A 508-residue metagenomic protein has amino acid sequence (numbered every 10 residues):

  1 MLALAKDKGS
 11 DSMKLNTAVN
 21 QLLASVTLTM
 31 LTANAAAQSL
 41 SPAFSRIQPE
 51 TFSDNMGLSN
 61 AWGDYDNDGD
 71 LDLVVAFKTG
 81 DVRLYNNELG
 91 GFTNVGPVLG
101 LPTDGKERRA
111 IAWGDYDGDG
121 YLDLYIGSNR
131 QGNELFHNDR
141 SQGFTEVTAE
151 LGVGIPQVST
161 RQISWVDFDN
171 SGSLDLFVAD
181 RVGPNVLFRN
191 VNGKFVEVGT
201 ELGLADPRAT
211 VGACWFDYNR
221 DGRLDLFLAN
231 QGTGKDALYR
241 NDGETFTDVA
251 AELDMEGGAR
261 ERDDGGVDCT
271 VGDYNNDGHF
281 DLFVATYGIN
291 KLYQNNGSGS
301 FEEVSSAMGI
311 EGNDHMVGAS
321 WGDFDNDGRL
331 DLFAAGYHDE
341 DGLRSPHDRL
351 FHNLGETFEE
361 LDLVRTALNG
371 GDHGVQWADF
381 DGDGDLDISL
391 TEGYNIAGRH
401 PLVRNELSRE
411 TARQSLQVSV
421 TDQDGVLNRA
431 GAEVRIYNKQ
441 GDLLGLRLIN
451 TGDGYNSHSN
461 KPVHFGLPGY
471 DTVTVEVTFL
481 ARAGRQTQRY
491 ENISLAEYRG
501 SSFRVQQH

Functional and structural regions predicted by a protein language model:
D11-L23: Bacterial N-terminal signal peptides that target proteins for export
Q38-S45, D81-V95, G132-V147, P184-V198 (+4 more regions): Beta-propeller blade repeat segments, especially FG-GAP/WD-type strand-to-loop junctions in 6- to 7-bladed propeller
P49-A61, G100-A112, G152-S164, G203-C214 (+7 more regions): Repeat-based blade/solenoid architectures
P49-F52, L343, T357-F358, L363-H508: Gly/Ser/Thr/Pro-enriched helix-cap/hinge segments flanking short amphipathic alpha-helices
E50-K78: Beta-strand-rich domains and repeat architectures in extracellular enzymes and scaffolds, especially beta-propellers
G63-D70, E88, G114-Y121, D139-R140 (+10 more regions): Calcium-coordinating acidic loop motifs
D70-F77, L124-S128, L176-A179, L226-N230 (+4 more regions): Hydrophobic beta-strand segments that make up the repeating blades of beta-propeller and related beta-repeat
T148, G154-F188, N192-Y239, G243 (+2 more regions): Solenoidal tandem-repeat scaffolds enriched in leucines and small polar residues
